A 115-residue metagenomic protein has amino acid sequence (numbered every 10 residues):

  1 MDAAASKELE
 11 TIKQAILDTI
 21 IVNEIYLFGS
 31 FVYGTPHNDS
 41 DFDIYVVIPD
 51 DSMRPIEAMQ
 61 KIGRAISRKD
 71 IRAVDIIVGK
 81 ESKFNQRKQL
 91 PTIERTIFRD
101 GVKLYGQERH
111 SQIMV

Functional and structural regions predicted by a protein language model:
M1-E24, Y33-N38, I48-V115: Catalytic core of pol beta-like nucleotidyltransferases
F28-S30: Glycine-rich beta-strand-to-loop/alpha-helix junction loops that act as flexible
D43-V47: Short beta-strand->loop micro-motif that forms the acidic, two-metal-ion catalytic signature in nucleotide-processing
